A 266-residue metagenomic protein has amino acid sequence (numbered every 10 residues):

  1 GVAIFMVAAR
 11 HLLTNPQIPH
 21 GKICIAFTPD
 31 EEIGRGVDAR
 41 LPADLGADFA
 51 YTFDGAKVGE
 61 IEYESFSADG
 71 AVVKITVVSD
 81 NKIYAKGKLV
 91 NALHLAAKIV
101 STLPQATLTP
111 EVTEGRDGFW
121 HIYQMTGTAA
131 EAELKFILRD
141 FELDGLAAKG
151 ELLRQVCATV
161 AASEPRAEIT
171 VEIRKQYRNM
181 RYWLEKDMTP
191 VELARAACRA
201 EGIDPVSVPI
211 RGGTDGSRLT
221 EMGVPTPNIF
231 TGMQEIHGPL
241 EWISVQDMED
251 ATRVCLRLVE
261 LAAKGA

Functional and structural regions predicted by a protein language model:
G1-E32, A71-I75, K86-A106, F136 (+2 more regions): Alpha-helical metal-binding/catalytic segments enriched in His/Glu/Asp
G1-F66, L108-T109, T113-F119, Y123 (+3 more regions): Acidic/histidine-rich catalytic neighborhood of metal-dependent amide-processing enzymes
H20, N81-I83, H237-G238: Histidine-centered active-site/metal-ligand motif
E31-G34, V77-Y84, K175-M180: Active-site-proximal beta-alpha loop/turn segments in soluble metabolic enzymes
V37, Y84-K86, P239-W242: Short acidic, glycine/proline-rich loop/turn micro-motifs
L41-L45, S67-A68, V90-N91, E151-Q155: Short, solvent-exposed amphipathic alpha-helical segments in soluble enzyme and RNA/protein-processing domains
A50-A85, L89-K98: Phosphate/diphosphate-binding glycine-rich loops and adjacent basic-rich segments that engage nucleotide
A92-A266: Metal-dependent amide/peptide-bond hydrolase catalytic core, centered on the "pita-bread" metallohydrolase fold
